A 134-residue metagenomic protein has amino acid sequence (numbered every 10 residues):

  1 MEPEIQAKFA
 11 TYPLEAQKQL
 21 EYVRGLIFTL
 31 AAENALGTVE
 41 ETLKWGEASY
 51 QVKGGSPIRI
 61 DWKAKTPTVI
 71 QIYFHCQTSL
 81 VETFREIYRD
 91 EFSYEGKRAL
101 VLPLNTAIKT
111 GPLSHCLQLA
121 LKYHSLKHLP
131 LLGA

Functional and structural regions predicted by a protein language model:
M1-A134: Charge-dense, helix-prone N-terminal extensions
